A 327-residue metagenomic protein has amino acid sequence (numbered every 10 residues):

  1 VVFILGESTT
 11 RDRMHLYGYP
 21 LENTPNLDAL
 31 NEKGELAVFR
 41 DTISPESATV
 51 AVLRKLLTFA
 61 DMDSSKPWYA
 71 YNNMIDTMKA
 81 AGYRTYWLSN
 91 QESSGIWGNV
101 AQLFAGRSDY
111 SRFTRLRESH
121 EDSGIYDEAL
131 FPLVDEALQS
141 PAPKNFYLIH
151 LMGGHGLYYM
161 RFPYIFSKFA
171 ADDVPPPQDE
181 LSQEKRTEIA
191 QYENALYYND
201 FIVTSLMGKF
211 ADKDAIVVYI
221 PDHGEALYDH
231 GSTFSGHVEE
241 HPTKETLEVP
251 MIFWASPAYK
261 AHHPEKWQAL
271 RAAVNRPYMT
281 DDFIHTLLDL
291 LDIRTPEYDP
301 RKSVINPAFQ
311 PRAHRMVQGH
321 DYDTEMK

Functional and structural regions predicted by a protein language model:
V1-K327: Catalytic domains that recognize anionic headgroups
